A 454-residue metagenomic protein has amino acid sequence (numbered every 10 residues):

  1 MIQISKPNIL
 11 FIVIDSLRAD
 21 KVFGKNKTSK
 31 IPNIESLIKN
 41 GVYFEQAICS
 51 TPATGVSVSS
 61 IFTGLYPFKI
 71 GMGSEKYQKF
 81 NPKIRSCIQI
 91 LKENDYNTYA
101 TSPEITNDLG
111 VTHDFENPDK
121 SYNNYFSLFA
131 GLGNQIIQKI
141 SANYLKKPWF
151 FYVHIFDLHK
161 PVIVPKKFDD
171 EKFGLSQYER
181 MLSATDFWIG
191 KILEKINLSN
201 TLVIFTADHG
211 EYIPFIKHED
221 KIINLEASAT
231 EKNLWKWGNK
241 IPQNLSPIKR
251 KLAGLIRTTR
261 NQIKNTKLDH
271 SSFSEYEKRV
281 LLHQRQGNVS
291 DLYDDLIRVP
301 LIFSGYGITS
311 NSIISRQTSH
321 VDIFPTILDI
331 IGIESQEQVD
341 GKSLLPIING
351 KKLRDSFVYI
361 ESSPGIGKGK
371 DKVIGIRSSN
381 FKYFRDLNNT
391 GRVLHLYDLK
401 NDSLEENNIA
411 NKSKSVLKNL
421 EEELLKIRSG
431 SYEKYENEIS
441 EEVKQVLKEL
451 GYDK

Functional and structural regions predicted by a protein language model:
M1-K454: Catalytic domains that recognize anionic headgroups
